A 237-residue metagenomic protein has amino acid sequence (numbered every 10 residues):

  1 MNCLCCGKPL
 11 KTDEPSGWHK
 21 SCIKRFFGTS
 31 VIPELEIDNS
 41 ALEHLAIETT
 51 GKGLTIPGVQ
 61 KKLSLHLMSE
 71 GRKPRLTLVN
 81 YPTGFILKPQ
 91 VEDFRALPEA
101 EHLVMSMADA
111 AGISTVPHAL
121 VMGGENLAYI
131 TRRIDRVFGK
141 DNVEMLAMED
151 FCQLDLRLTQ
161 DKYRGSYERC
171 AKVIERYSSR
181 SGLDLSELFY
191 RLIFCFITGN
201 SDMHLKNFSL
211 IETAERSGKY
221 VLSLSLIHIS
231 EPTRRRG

Functional and structural regions predicted by a protein language model:
M1-N39, R216-Y220: Regulatory N- and C-terminal appendages and interdomain linkers associated with kinase/kinase-like NTP transferase
E36-N39, R75-P82, Y163-R169: Active-site-adjacent bridging/hinge elements
N39-I47, E187-Y190: Short, hydrophobic/aliphatic alpha-helical segments
L42-T159: Conserved ATP-binding subdomain of kinase catalytic cores across diverse folds
L65, D184-I227: Active-site acidic catalytic loop and adjacent metal/ATP-binding pocket of ATP-dependent phosphoryl transfer enzymes
A96, A119, V143, S181-L185 (+2 more regions): Short, surface-exposed helix-loop/turn micro-motifs enriched in polar/charged residues
A128-I197: ATP-dependent phospho-/nucleotidyl transfer catalytic cores
H228-G237: Single conserved hydrophobic/aromatic residue that forms the stacking wall/gate of nucleotide- or nucleobase-binding
